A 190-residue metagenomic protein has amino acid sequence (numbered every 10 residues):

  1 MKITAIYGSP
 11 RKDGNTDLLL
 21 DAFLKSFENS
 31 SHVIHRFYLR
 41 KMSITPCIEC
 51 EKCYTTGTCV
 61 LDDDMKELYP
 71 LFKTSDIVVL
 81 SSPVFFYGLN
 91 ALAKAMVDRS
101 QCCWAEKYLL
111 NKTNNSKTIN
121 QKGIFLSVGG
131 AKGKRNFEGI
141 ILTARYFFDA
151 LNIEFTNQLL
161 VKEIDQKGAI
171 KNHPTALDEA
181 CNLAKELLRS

Functional and structural regions predicted by a protein language model:
M1-A105, T113, Q166-S190: N-terminal beta1-alpha1-beta2 submodule of the flavodoxin-like/Rossmannoid cofactor-binding fold
K2, V33, K122, F155-T156: Residues at the starts of beta-strands that form the adenosine-phosphate
L109-E154: Short, glycine-/small-residue-rich phosphate/pyrophosphate-handling segment
Y146, D165-Q166: Crotonase-superfamily enoyl-CoA hydratase/isomerase domain that binds and transforms CoA-thioester intermediates
N157-K162: Beta-strand-loop-alpha "switch" segments that mediate conformational coupling across diverse proteins
